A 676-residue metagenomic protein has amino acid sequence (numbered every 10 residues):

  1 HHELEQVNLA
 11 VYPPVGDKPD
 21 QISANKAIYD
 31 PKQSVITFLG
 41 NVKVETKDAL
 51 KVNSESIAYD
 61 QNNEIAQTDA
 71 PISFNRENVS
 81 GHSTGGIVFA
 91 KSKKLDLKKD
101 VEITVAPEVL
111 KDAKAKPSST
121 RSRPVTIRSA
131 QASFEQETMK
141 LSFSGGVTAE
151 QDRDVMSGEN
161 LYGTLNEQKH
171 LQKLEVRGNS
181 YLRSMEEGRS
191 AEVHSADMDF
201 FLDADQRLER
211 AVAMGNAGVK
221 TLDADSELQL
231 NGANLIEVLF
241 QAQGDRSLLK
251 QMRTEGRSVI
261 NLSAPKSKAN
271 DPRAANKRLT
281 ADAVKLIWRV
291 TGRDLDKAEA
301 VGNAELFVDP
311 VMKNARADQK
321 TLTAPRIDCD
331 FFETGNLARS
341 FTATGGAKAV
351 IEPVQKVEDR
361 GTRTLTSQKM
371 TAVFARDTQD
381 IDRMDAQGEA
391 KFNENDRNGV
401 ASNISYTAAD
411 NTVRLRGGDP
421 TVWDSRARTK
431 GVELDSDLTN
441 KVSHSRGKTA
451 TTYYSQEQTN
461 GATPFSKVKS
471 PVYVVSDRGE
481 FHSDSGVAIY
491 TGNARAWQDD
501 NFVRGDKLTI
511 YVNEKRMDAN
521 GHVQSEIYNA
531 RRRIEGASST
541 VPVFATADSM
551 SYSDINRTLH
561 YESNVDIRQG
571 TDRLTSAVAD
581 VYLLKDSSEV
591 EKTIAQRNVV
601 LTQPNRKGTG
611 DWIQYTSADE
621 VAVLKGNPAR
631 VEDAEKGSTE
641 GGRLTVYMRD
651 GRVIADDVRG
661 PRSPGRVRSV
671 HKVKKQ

Functional and structural regions predicted by a protein language model:
H1-Q676: Mature-chain termini and adjacent capping regions
